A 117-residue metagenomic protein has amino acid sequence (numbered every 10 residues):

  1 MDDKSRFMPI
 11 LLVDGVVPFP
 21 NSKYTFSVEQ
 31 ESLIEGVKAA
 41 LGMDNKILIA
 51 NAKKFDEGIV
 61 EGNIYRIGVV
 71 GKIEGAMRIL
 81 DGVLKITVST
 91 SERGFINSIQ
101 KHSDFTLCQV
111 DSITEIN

Functional and structural regions predicted by a protein language model:
M1-N117: Positively charged
